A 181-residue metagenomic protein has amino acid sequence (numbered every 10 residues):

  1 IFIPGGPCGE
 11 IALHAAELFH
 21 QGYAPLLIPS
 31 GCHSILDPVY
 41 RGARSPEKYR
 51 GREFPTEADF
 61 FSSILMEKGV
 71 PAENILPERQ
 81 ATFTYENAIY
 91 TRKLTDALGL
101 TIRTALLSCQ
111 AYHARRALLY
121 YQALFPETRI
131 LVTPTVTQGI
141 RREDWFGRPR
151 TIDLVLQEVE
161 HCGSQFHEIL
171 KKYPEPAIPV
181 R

Functional and structural regions predicted by a protein language model:
I1-R150: A structural signal for short, hydrophobic/glycine-enriched beta-strand patches
I140-R181: C-terminal capping/extension of enzyme domains
